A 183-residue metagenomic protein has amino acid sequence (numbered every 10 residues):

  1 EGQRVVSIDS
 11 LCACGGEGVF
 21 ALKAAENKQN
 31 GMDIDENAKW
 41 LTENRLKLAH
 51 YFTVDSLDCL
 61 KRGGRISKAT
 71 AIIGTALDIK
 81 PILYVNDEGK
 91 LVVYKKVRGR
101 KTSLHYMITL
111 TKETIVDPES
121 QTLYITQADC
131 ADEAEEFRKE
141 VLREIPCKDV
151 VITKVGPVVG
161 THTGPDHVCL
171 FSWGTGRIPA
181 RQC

Functional and structural regions predicted by a protein language model:
E1-V6, C12-C183: Mixed-charge interfacial surface used for oligomerization/domain docking and macromolecular partner engagement
